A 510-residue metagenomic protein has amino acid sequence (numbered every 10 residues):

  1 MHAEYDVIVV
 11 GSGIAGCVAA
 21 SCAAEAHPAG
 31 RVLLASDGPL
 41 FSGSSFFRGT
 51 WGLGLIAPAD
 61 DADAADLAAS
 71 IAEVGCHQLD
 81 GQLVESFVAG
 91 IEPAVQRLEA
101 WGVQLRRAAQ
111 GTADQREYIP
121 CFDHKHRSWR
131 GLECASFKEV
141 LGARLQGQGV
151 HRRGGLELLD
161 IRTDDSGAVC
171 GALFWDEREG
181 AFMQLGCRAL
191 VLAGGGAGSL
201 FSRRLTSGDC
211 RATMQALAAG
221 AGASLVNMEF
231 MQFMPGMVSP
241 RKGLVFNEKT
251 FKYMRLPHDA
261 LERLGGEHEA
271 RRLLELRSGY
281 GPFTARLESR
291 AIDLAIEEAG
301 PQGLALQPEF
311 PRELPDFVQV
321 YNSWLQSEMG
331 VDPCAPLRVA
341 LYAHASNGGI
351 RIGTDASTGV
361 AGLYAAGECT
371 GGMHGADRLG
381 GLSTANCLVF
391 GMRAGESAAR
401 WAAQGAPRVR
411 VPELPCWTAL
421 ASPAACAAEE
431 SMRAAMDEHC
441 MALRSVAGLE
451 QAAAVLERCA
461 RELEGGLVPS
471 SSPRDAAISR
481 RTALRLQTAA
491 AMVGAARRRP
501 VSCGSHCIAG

Functional and structural regions predicted by a protein language model:
M1-D6, P39-R48, R97, L105-R116 (+7 more regions): Glycine- and aromatic-enriched mobile tails/lids
H2-Y5, E179-A189, G359-V360: Core beta-strand elements of the Rossmann-like FAD/NAD(P) dinucleotide-binding domain in flavoenzyme oxidoreductases
V7-L34: N-terminal Rossmann-like FAD-binding beta1-loop-alpha1 element of flavoenzymes
V9, G13-I14, P39, A197 (+1 more regions): Residue-level detector of alpha-helix initiation sites
G38-A72, C76, P235-G236, F246-N247: Conserved N-terminal glycine-rich FAD pyrophosphate-binding loop of Rossmann-like flavoproteins
A94, E99-A181, G186, A193 (+4 more regions): Conserved redox-cofactor binding core of oxidoreductases
A189-G243, D377, G381-S397: Glycine-rich loop(s) and the adjacent beta-strand/alpha-helix scaffold that form part
L217, A223-P333, S397, W401-A403: An anion/pyrophosphate-binding glycine-rich loop and adjacent beta-alpha core in soluble alpha-beta enzymes
